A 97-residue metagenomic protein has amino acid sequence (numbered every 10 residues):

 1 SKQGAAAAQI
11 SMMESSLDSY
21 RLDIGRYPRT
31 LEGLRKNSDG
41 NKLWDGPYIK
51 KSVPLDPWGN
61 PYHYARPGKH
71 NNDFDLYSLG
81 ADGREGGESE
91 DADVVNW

Functional and structural regions predicted by a protein language model:
Q3-A7, S11, S15-D18, L22 (+3 more regions): Short, surface-exposed interaction loops/tails
G25-P28: Conserved micro-motifs of the catalytic ATP-binding
T30-G46: Acidic, glycine-rich loop-and-strand cores that form catalytic or ligand-binding grooves in diverse globular domains
